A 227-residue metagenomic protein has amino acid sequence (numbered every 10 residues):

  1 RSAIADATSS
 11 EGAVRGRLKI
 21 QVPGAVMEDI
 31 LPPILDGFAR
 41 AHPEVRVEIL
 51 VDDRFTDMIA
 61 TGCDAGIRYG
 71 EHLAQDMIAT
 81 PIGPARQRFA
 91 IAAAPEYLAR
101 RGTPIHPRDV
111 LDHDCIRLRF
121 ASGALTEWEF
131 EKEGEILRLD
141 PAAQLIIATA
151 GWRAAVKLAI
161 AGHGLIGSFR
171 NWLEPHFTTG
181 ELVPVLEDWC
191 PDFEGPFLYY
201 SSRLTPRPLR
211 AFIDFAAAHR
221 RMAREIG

Functional and structural regions predicted by a protein language model:
R1-G12: Alpha-helical "hinge/linker" immediately C-terminal to small N-terminal DNA-binding modules
R15-D76: Central regulatory/effector-binding core of bacterial HTH transcription factors
K19-Q21, G66, I116, I166 (+1 more regions): Short, well-ordered beta-strand segments
P23, A94, S201: Residue-level recognition of the GNAT/N-acetyltransferase active site
A60, A74-P196, R221-G227: C-terminal regulatory
F169, L204-A218, R224-G227: Short amphipathic alpha-helical coupling segments at ligand-binding clamshell hinges and other catalytic/signaling
P196-T205: A bilobed periplasmic-binding-protein/Venus flytrap-type ligand-binding module shared by bacterial periplasmic
